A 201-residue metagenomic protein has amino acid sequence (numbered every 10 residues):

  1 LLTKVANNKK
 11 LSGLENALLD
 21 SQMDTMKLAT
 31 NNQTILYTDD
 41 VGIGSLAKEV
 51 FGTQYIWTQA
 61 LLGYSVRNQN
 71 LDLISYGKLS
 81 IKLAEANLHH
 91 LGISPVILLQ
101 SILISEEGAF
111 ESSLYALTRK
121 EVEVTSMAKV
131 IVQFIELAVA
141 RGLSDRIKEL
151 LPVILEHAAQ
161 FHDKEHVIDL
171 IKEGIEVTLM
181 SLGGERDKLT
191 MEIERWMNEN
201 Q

Functional and structural regions predicted by a protein language model:
L1-I35, D39-Q201: Feature 3881 marks metal-assisted phosphotransfer/nuclease machinery and their flanking interaction elements
